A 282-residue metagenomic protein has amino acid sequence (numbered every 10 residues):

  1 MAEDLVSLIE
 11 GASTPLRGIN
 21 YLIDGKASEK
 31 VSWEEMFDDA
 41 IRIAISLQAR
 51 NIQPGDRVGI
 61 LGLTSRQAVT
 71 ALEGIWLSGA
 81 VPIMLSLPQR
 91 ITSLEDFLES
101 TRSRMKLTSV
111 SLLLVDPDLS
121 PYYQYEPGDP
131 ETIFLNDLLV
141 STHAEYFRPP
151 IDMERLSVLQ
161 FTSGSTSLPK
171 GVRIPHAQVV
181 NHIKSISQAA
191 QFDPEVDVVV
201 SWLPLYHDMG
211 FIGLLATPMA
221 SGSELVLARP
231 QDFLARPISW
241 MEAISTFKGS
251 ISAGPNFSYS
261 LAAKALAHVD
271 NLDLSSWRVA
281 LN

Functional and structural regions predicted by a protein language model:
M1-E3, R102, F134-L156: Flexible, low-complexity linker/hinge segments
S7-S32, L156-L159, T166: AMP-dependent adenylate-forming
L8-A12, M36, A40, L47 (+6 more regions): Adenylate-forming
R17, H143-F161, S167-L168, Q178 (+2 more regions): Conserved pre-ATP/AMP-binding loop-to-beta segment of ANL
E29-K30, I45-T92, D197, S201-L205: Conserved AMP-binding/adenylate-forming
G62, A80-S103, P117-L119, S223-I244: ATP-dependent adenylate-forming carboxylate-activation enzymes
D129-T132, P230-N282: Conserved adenylate-forming
I183-V198, D208-S250, A265-A267: Conserved AMP-binding/adenylation subdomain of ANL enzymes
